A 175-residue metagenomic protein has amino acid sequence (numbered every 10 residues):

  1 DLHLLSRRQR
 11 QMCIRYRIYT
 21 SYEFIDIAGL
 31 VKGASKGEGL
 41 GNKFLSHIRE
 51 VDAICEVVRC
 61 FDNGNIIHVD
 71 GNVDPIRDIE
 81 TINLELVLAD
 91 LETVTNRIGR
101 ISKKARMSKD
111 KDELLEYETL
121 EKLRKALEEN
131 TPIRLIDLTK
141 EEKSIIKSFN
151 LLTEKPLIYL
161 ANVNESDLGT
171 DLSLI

Functional and structural regions predicted by a protein language model:
D1, G33-A34, D167-G169: A generic structural signal for short coil/turn motifs at secondary-structure boundaries
D1-Y16: Single conserved hydrophobic/aromatic residue that forms the stacking wall/gate of nucleotide- or nucleobase-binding
Q9, T20, P156: Conserved catalytic motifs of the protein kinase core domain
Q11, S21-E38, N83-V87, L91-R124 (+1 more regions): Conserved ASCE/P-loop NTPase catalytic core
R15-A53, F61-I76, E80, T139-F149: Switch II of P-loop NTPase G domains
E23, D52-R59, D78-G99, L127 (+2 more regions): Conserved beta-strand/loop subsegment of P-loop NTPase cores
I27, R59-D62, V69-D70, E85 (+3 more regions): G-domain G4 guanine-recognition motif of GTPases
R100-I175: C-terminal-of-GTPase-core extension/linker across diverse P-loop GTPases
